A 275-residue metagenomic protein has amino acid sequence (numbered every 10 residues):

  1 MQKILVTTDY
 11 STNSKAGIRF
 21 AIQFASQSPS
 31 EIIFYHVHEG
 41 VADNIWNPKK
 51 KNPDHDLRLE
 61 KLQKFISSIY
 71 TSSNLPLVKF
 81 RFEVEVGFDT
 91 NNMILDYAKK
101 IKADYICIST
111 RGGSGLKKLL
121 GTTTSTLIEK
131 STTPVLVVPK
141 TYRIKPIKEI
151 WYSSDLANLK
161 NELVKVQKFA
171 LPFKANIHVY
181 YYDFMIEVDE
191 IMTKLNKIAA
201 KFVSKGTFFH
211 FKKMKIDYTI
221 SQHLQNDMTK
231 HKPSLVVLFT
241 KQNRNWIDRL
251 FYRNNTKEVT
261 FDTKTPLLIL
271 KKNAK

Functional and structural regions predicted by a protein language model:
M1-K49, E149-M214, K230-L235, D262 (+2 more regions): Small/aliphatic-rich secondary-structure junction motif
K51-K61: A short acidic, glycine-rich active-site loop that binds or catalyzes chemistry on phosphate/adenosine moieties
T71-R81, S204-F211: A short helix-to-beta-strand connector/capping loop
F82-M93, D217-S221: Charged docking surfaces used in two-component/phosphorelay signaling
D96-R143, K230, L235-K275: Gly/Ser-rich helix-loop-strand patches that form or flank binding pockets for ribonucleotide-derived cofactors
M214-D217, N243-R244: Outer-membrane beta-barrel translocator/channel fold
